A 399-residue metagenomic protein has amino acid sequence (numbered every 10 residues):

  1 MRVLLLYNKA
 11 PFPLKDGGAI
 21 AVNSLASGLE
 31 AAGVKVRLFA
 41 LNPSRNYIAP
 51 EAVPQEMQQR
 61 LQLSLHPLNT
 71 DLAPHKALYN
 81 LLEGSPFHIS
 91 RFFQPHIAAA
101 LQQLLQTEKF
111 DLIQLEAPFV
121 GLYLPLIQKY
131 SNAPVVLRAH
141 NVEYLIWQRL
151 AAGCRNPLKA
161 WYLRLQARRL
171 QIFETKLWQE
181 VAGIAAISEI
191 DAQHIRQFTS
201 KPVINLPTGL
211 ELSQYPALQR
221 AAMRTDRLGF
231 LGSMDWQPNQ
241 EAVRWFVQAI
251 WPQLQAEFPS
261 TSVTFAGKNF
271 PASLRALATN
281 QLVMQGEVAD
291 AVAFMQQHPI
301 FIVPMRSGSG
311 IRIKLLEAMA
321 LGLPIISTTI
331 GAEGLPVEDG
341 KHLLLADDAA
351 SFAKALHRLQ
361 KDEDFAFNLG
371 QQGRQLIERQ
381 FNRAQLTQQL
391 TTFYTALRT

Functional and structural regions predicted by a protein language model:
M1-Q62, E108: N-terminal subdomain of nucleotide-sugar transferases
K76-F87, V135-I172, S233: Acceptor-binding helix/loop patch of EC 2.4 sugar-transfer enzymes, predominantly nucleotide-sugar-dependent
P134, R164-A217: Donor nucleotide-sugar binding/catalytic pocket of nucleotide-sugar-dependent glycosyltransferases
A182, A293-G310, L321-P324: Acidic donor-binding loop of glycosyltransferase active sites
P207-Q297: Conserved catalytic-core segment of nucleotide-activated headgroup transferases in glycan assembly
K314-A318, P324-T328: Short hydrophobic beta-strand element within catalytic cores of glycosyltransferases and related nucleotide-activated
L343-A350, R358-D364: Conserved acidic donor-binding segment of nucleotide-sugar-dependent glycosyltransferases
F365-Q380, L386-T392: A short, well-ordered alpha-helix in the C-terminal region of glycosyltransferases
